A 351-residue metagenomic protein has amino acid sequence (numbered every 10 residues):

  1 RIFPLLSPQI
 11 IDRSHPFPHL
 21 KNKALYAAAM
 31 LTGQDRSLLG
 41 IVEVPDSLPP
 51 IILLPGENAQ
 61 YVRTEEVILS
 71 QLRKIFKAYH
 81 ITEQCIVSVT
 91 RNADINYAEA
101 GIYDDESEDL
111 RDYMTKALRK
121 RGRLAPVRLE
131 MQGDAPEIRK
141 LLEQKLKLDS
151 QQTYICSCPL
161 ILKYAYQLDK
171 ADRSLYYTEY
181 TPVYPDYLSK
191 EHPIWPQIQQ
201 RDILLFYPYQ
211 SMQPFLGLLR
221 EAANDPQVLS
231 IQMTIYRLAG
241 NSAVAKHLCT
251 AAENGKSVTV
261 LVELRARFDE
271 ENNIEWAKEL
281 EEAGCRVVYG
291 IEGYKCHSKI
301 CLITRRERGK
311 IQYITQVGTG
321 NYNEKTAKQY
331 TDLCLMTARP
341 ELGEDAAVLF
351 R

Functional and structural regions predicted by a protein language model:
R1-R351: N-terminal localization/anchoring segments of enzymes in phospholipid and broader phosphate metabolism
